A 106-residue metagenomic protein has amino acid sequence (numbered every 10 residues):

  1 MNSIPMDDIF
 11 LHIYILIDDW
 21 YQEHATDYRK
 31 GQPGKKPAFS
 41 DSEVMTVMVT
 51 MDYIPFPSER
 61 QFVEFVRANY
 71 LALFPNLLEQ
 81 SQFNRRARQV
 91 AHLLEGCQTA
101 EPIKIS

Functional and structural regions predicted by a protein language model:
M1-S106: Short alpha-helical elements
